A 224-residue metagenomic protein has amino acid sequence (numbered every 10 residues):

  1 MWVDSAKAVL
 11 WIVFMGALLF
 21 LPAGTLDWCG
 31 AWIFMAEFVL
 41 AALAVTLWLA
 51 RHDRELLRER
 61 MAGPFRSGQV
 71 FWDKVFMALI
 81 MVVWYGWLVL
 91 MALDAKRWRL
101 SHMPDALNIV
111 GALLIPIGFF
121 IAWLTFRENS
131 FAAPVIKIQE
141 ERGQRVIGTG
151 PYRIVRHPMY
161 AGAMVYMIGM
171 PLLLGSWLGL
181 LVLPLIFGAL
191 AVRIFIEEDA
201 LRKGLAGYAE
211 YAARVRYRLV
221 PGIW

Functional and structural regions predicted by a protein language model:
M1-Y152, A161-W224: Membrane-anchoring alpha-helices and their flanking helix-loop junctions
V155: Conserved SAM-binding loop
